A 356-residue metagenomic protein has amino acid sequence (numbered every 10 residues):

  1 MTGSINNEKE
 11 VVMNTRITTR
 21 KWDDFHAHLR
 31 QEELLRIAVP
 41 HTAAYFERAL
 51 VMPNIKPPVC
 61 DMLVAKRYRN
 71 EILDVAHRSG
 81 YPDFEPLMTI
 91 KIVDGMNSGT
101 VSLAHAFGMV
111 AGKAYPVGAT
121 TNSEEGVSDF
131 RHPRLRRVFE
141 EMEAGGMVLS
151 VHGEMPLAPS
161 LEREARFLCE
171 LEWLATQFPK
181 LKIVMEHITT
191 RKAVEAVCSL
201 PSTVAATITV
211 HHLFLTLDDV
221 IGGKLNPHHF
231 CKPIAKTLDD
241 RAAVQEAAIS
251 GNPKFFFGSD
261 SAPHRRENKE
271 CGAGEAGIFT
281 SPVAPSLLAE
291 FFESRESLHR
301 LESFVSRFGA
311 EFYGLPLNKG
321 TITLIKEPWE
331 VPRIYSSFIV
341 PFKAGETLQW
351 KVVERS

Functional and structural regions predicted by a protein language model:
G3, N7-A43: Replace "His-x-His-based motif
K21-E32, L149-M155, I208, S259-S261: Histidine-centered catalytic micro-motifs
D24-F25, A38-L63, Y81-V93, M109-N122 (+2 more regions): Divalent metal-dependent hydrolysis catalytic cores, especially in the metallo-beta-lactamase
D74-D83, T176-K180, P201-S202, E296-S297: Short helix-capping segments at alpha-helix termini
P86, L161-K180, C198-I208, A262-P282 (+1 more regions): Short, electropositive alpha-helical surface patch
M96-A114, N122-F257: Histidine/acidic residue-rich metal-binding segments in metalloenzymes
I208-E275, I322-S356: Active-site neighborhoods of metal-dependent hydrolases
S250-L317: His/Asp/Glu-enriched, well-ordered alpha-helical/loop segment that forms or immediately abuts the divalent-metal
